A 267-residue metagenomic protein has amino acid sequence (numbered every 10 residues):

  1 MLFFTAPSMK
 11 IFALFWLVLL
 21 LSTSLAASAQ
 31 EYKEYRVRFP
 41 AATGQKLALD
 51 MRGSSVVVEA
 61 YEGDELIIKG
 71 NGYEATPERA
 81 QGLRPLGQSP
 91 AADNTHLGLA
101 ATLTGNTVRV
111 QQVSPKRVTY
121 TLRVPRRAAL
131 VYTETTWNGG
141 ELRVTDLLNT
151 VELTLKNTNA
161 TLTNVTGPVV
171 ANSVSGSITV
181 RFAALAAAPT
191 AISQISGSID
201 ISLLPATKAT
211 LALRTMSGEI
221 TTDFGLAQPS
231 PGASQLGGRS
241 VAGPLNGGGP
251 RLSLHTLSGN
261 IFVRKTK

Functional and structural regions predicted by a protein language model:
M1-F15: Positively charged n-region of N-terminal signal peptides that target proteins for export
A13-S24: Bacterial N-terminal signal peptides
A27-D50, S55-W137, R143-L148, E152-T154 (+4 more regions): Acidic (Asp/Glu) and glycine-rich low-complexity loops/linkers that are typically intrinsically disordered
Y73, G140-L142, T158, G176 (+3 more regions): Hydrophobic lipid-interacting interfaces of membrane-associated proteins
L130-T133, E141-L142, I178-V180, D200-S202 (+1 more regions): Beta-strand-rich extracellular passenger or scaffold domains
N159, T163, P168, S177 (+3 more regions): Tandem repeat domain/solenoid detector
T161-T163, V169-S173, R181-S193, T207: Short helix-loop boundary/capping segments
